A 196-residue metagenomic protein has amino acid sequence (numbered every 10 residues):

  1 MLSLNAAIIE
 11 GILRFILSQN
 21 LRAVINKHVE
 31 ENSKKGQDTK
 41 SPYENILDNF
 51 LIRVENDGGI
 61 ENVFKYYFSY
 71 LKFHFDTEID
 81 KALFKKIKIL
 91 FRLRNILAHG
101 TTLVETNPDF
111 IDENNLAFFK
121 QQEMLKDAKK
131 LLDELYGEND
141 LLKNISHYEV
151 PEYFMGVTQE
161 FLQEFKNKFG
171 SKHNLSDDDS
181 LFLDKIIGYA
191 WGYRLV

Functional and structural regions predicted by a protein language model:
M1-N20: Short, hydrophobic, well-ordered secondary-structure elements
L2-A7, T77-I87, N144, Y148: Short, charged/polar micro-motifs that form catalytic or ligand-binding hotspots
S3, A7, K88, R92-N95 (+3 more regions): Generic structural signal for well-ordered, non-transmembrane alpha-helical segments in soluble/cytosolic regions
R22-N115, L131, G192: Flexible secondary-structure boundary motifs
K85, T101-V196: Polyanionic, low-complexity intrinsically disordered segments
